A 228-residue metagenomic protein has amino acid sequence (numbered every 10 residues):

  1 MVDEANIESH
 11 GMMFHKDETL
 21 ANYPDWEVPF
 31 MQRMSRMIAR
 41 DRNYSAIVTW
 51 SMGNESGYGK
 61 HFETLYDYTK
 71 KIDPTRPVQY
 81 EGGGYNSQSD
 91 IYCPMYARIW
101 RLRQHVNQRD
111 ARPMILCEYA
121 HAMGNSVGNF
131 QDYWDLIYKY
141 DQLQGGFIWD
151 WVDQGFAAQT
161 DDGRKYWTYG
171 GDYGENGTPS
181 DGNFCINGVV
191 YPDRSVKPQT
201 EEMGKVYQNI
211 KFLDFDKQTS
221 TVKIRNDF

Functional and structural regions predicted by a protein language model:
M1-K223, D227-F228: Extended substrate-binding grooves/exosites of carbohydrate-active enzymes
